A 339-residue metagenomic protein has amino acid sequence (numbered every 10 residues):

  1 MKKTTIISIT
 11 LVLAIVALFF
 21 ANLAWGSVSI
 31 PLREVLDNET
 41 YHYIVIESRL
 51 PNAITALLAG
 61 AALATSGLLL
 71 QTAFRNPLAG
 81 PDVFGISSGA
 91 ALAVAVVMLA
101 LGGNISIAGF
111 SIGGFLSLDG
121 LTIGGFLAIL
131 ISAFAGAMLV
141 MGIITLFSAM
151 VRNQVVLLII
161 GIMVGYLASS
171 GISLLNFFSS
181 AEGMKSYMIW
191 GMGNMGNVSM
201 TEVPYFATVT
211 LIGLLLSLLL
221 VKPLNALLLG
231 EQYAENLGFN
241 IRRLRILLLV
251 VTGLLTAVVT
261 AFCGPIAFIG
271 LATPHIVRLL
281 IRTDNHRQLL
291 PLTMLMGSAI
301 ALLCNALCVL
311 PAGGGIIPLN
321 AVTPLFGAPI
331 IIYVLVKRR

Functional and structural regions predicted by a protein language model:
M1-R339: Alpha-helical transmembrane segments in inner-membrane proteins
